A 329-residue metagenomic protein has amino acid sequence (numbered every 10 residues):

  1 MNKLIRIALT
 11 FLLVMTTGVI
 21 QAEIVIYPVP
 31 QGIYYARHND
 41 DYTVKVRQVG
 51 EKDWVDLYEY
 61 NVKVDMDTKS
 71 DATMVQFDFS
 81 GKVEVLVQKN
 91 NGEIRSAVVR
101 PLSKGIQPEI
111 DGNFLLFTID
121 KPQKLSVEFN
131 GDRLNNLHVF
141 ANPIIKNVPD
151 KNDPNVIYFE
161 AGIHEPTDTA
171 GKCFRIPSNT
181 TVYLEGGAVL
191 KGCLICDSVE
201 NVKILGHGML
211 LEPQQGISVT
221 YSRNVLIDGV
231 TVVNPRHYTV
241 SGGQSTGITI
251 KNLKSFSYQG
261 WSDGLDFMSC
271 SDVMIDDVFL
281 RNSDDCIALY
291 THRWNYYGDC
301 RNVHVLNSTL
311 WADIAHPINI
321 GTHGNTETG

Functional and structural regions predicted by a protein language model:
M1-L9: Bacterial N-terminal signal peptides that target proteins for export
A8-T16: Bacterial N-terminal signal peptides
G18-A22: Sec/Tat signal peptide C-region and signal peptidase I cleavage site
E23-K151: Beta-strand-enriched, solvent-exposed domains that form extended recognition/catalytic surfaces
F117-I119, H164-T181, V189-L205, L211-L226 (+3 more regions): Extracellular beta-strand-rich solenoid/capping regions of secreted or surface-exposed proteins that bind or remodel
A141-T180: N-terminal domain-start segments of secreted/luminal proteins
N179-T181, G186, E200-L210, R223-N234 (+4 more regions): Right-handed parallel beta-helix
